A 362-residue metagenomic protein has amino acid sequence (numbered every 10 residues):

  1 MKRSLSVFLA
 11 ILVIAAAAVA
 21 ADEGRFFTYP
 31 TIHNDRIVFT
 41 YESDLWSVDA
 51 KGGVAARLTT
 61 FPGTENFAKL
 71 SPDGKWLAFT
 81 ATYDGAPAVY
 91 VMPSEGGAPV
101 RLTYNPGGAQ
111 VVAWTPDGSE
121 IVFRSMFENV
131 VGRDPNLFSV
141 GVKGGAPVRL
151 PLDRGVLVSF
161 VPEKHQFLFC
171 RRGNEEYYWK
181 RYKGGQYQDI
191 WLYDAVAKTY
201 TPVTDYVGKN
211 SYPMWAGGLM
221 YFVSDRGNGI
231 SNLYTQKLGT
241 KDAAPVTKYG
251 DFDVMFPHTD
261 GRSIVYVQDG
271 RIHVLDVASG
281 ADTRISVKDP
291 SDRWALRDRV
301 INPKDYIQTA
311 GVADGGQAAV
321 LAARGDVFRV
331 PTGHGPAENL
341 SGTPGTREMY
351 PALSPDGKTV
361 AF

Functional and structural regions predicted by a protein language model:
M1-S4: Positively charged n-region of N-terminal signal peptides that target proteins for export
S6-A16: Bacterial N-terminal signal peptides
A21, Y41-W46, F61-N66, A78-Y90 (+16 more regions): A flexible loop/linker signature enriched in serine peptidases of the S9 family
D22-G53: Mature N-terminal segment immediately following signal peptide/propeptide cleavage in secreted/periplasmic
F27, R154, N302-G311: Signature of short aromatic-glycine-proline-rich micro-motifs recurring in repeat-based ectodomains
I32-N34, P72-D73, P116-D117, P162-E163 (+4 more regions): Residue-level detector of Asp-centered blade-edge/turn motifs that repeat once per structural unit in beta-propeller
D242-A244, M255-P257: Compact, basic/aliphatic-enriched, mixed alpha/beta core segments that act as assembly/interaction modules in small
